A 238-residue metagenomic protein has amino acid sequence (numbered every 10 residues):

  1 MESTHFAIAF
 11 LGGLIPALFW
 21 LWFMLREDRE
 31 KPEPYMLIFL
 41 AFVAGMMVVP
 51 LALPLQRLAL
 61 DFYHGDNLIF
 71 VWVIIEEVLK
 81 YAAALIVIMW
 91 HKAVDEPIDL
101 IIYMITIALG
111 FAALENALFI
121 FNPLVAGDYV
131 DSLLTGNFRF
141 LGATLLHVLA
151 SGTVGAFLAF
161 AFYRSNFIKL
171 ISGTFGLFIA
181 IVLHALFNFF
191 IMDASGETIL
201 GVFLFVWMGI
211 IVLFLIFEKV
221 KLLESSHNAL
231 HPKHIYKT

Functional and structural regions predicted by a protein language model:
M1-T238: Hydrophobic alpha-helical segments at protein termini of multi-pass membrane proteins
